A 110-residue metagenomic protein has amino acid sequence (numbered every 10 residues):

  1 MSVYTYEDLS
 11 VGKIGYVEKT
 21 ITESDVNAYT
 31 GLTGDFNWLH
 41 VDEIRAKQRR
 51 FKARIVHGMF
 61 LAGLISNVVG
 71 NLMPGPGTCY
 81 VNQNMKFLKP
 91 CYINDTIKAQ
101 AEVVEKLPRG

Functional and structural regions predicted by a protein language model:
M1-C79: Hot-dog-fold acyl-thioester-processing enzymes
V81-G110: Hydrophobic beta-sheet segments that form the core/acyl-binding groove of ACP/CoA-dependent acyl-chain-processing
